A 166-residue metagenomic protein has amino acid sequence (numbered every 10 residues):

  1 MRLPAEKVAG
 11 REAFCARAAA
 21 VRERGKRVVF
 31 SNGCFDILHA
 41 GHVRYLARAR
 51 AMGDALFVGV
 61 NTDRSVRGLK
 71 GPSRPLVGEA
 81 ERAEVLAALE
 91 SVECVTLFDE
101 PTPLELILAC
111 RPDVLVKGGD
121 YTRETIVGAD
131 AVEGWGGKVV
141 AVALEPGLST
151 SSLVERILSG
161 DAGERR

Functional and structural regions predicted by a protein language model:
M1-R166: Nucleotidyltransferase catalytic core that binds NTPs
